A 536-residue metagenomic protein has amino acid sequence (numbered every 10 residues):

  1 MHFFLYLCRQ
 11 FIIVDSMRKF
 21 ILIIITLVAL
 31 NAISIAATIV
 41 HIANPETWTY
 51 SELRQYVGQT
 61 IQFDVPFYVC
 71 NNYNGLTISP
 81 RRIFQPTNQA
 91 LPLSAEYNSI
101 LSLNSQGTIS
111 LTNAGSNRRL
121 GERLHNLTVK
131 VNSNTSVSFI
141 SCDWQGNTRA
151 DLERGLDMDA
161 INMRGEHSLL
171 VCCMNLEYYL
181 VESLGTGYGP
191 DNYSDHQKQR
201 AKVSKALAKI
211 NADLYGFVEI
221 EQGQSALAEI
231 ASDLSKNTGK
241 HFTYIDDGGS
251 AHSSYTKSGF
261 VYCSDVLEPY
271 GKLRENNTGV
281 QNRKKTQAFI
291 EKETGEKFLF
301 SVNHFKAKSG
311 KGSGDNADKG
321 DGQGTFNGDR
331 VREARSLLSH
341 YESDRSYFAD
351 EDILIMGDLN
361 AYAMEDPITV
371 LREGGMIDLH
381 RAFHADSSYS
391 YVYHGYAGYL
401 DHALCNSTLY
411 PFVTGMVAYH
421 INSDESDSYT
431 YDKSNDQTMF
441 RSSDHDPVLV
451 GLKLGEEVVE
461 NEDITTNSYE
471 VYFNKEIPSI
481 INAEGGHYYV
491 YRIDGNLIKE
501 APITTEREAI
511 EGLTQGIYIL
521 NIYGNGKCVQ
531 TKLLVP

Functional and structural regions predicted by a protein language model:
H2, E462-P536: C-terminal outer-membrane/trafficking sorting elements
F20-L30: Sec-dependent N-terminal signal peptides
A36-T186, S194-A201, K236: Extended non-catalytic accessory segments flanking core domains
T38-T47, Y56-G58, F63, N113-S136 (+6 more regions): Metal-dependent phosphoester-hydrolase catalytic domains
S94-E96, N134-N237, H241, D246-T256 (+5 more regions): N-terminal, active-site-proximal structural segment of metallo-dependent hydrolase catalytic domains
S168-L184, G271-L273, K297-A307: Active-site-proximal beta-strand elements of phosphoester/diester hydrolases
E221, A226-K306: Structured beta-strand-rich core segments of catalytic domains in phosphoester-bond hydrolases
K292, E296, V302-N327: Active-site His/acidic residue clusters
